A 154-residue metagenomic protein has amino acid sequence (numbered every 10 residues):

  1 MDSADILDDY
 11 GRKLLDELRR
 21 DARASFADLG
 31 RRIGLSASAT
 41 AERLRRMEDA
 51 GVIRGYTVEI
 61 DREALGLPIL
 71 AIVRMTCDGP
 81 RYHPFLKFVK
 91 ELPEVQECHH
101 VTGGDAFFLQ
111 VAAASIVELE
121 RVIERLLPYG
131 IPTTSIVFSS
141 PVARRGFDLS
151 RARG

Functional and structural regions predicted by a protein language model:
M1-G154: A compositional/biophysical signature of low hydrophobicity enriched in polar/charged and small residues
